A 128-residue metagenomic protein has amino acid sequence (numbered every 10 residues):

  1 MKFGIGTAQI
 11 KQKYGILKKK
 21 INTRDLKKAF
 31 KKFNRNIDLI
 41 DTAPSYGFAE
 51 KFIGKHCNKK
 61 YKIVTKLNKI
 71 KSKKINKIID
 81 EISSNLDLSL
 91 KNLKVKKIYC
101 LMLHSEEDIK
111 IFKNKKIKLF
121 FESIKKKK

Functional and structural regions predicted by a protein language model:
M1-K62, K96, L119: N-terminal binding-site loop/beta-alpha segment at the start of enzyme catalytic domains that lines or forms
I10-R24, L67-S83, H104, I109-F112: Active-site mouth loops of central-metabolism enzymes
F33, K69-S72, I124: A generic short-segment signal for beta-strand/edge and adjacent turn/coil regions
L39, V64-K66, M102: Generic enzyme active-site microenvironment
C57, L67, F121-I124: Hydrophobic positions in alpha-helices of CheY-like receiver
K77-K128: Glycine/proline-rich, positively charged, aromatic-decorated active-site loop/lid region on the catalytic face
